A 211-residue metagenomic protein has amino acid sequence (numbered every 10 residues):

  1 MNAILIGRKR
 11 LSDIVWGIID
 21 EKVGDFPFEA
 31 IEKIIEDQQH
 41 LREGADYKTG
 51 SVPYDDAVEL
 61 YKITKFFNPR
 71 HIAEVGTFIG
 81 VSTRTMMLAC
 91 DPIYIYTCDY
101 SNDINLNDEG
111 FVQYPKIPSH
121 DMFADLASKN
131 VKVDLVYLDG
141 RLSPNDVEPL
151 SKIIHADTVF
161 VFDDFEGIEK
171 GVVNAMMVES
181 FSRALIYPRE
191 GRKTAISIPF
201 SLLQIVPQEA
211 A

Functional and structural regions predicted by a protein language model:
M1-Y137, R141-A211: A short alpha-helical cap/connector motif
